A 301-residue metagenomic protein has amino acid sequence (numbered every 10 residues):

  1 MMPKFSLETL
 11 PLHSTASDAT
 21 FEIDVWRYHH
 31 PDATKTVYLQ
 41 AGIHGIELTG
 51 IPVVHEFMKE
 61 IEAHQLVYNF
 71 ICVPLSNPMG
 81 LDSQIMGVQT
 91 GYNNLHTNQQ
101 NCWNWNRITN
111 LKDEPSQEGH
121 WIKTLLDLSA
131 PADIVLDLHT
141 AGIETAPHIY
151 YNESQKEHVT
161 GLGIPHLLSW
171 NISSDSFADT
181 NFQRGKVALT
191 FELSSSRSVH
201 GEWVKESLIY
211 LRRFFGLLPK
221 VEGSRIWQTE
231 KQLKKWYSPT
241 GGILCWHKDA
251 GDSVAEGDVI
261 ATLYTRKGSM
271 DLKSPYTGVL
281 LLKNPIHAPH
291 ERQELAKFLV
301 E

Functional and structural regions predicted by a protein language model:
M1-E301: Structured catalytic-domain cores with a bias toward divalent-metal coordination
